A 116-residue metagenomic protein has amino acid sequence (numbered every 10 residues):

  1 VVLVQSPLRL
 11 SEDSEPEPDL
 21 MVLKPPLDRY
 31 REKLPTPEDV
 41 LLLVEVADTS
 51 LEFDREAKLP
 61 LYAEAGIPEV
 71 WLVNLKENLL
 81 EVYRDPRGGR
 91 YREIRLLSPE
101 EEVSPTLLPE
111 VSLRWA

Functional and structural regions predicted by a protein language model:
L3-A65, L72-A116: C-terminal interaction segment
